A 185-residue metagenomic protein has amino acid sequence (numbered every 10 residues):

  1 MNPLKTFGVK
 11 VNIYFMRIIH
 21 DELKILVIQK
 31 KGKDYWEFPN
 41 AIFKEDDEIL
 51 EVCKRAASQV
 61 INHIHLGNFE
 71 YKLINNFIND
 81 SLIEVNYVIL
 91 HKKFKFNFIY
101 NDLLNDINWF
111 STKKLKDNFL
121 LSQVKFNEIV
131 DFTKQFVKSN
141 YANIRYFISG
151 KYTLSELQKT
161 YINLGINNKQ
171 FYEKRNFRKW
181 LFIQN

Functional and structural regions predicted by a protein language model:
M1-E37: N-terminal strand-loop-strand
N2, F7-V11, K24, L50-K54 (+3 more regions): Active-site segment of metal-dependent pyrophosphate-handling enzymes, primarily the Nudix hydrolase catalytic core
H20, K33, F94-F96, K114: Generic "edge-of-domain/loop-turn" microfeature
E22-N62, N140-T153, Q158, I162: Conserved Nudix-box catalytic region and its N-terminal flanking loop in Nudix hydrolases and closely related
D46-L50, Q123, F171: Generic detection of long, well-ordered alpha-helical segments
V88, N97-V137, F147-T160, N176-R178: NUDIX/MutT-family hydrolases
N168-N185: Charge-enriched amphipathic alpha-helical scaffolds
